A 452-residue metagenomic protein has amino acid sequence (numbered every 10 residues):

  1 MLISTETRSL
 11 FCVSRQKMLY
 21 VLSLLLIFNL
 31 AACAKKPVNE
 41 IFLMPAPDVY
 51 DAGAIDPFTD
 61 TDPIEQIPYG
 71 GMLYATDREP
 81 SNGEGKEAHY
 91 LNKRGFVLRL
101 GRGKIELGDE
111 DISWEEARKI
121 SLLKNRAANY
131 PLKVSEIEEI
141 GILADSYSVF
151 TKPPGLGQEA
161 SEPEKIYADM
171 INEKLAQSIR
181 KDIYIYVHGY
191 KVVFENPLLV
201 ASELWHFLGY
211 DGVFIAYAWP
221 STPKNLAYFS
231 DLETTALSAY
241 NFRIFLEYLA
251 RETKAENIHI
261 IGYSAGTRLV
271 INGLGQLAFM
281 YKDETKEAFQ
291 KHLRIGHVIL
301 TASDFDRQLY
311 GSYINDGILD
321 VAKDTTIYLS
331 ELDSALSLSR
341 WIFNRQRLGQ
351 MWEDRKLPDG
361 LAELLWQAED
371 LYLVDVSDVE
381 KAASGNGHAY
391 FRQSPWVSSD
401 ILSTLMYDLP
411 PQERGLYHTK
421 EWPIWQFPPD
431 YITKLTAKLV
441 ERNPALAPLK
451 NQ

Functional and structural regions predicted by a protein language model:
M1-R15: N-terminal secretory signal peptides that target proteins for export/translocation
K17-S23: Sec-dependent signal peptide recognition, specifically the positively charged N-region followed immediately by
L30-A32: C-terminal motif of bacterial Sec signal peptides marking the signal peptidase cleavage site
A34-P37: Bacterial signal peptide processing site
N39-G157, A176-S178, L198-S202, H206-F214 (+2 more regions): Lipolytic serine-hydrolase domain surface
I185-G189, S264: The conserved beta1-alpha1 loop
V192-P197: Short substrate-entry loop that stabilizes the transition state in hydrolases
F242, G262, G266, V270: Gly/Ala-rich beta-loop-alpha elbow adjacent to hydrolase catalytic centers
